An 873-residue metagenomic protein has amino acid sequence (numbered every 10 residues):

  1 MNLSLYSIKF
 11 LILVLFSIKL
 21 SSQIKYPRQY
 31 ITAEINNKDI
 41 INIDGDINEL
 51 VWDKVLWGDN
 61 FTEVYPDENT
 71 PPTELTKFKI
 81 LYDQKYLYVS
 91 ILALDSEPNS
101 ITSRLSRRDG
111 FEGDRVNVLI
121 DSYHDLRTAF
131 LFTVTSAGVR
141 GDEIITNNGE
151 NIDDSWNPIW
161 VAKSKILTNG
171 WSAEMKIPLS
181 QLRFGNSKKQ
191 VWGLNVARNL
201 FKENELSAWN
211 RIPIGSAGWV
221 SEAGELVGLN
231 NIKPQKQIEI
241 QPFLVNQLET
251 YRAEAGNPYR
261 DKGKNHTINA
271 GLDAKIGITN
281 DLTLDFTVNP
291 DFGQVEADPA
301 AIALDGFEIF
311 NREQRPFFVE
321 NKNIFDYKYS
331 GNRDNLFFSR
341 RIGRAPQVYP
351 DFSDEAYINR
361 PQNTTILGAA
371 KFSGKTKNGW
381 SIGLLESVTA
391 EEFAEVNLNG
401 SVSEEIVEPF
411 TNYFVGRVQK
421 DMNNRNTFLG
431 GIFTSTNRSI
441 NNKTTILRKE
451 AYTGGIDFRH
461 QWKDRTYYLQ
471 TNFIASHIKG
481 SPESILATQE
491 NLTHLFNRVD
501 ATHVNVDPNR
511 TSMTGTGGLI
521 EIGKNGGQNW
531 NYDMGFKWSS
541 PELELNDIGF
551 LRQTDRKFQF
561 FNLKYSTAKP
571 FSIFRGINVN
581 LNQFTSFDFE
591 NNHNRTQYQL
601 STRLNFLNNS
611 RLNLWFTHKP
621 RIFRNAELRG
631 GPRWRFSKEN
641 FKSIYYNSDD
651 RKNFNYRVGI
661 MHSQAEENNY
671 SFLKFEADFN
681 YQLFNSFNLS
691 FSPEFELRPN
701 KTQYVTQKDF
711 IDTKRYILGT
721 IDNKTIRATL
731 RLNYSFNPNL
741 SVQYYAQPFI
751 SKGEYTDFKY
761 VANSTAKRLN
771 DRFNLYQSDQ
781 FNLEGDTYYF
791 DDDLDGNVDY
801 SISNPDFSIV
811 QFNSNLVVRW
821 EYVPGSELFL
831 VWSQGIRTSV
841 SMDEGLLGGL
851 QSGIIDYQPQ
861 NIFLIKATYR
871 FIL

Functional and structural regions predicted by a protein language model:
M1-P27: Bacterial Sec-dependent N-terminal signal peptides
Q23-D421, G430-G431, Y857: Structural preference for beta-rich elements and adjacent junctions enriched in aromatics
L94-D95, Y123-D125, N199-F201, V245-E249 (+14 more regions): Short, glycine-/Ser/Thr-/acidic-enriched flexible segments
P98-L105, G141-I144, F184-N186, V295-D298 (+8 more regions): A short, polar/proline- and glycine-enriched secondary-structure boundary/capping micro-motif
V161-L167, A253-K275, N441-K449, N509 (+3 more regions): Outer-membrane beta-barrel proteins
L179-R183, N437, Q664-E666: A generic structural motif
D261-N265, N269, D273, T283 (+6 more regions): Catalytic-domain carbohydrate-binding cleft regions of carbohydrate-active enzymes
T365-L367, S373, A451, W462-L873: Exposed, low-structure sequence patches enriched in small/polar residues
